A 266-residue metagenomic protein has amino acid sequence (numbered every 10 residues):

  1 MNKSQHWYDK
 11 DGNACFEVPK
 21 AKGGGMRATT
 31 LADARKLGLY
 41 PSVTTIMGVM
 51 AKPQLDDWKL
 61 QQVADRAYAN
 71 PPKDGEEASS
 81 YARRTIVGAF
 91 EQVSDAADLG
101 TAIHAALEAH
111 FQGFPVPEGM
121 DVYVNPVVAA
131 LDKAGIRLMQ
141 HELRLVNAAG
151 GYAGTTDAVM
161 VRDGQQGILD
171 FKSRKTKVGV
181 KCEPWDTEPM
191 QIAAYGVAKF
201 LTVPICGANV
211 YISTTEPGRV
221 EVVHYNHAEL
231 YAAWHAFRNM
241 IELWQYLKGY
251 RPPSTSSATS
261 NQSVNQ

Functional and structural regions predicted by a protein language model:
M1-A153: Metal-dependent nuclease catalytic cores that hydrolyze phosphodiester bonds in DNA/RNA, characterized by
M1-N13, Y250-Q266: Glycine- and charge-rich intrinsically disordered segments
G12, K20, T44, P72 (+8 more regions): Generic alpha-helical secondary structure signal
C15-F16, R66, Q112, V203 (+3 more regions): Amphipathic alpha-helical interaction segments
Q62-A67, P71-P72, C206-Y211, K248-S256: Noncatalytic linker/hinge segments flanking ATPase motor cores
M139, L143-K248: Mg2+/Mn2+-dependent nuclease catalytic core
